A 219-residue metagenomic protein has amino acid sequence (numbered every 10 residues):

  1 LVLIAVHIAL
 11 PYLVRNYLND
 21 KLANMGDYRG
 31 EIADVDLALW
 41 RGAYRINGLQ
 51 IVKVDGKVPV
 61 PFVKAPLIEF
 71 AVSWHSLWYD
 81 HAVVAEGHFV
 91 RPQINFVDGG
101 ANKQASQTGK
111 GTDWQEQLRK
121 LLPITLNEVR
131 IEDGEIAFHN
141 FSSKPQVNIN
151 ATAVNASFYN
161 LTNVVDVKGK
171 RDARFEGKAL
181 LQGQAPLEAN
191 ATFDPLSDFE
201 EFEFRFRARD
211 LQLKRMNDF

Functional and structural regions predicted by a protein language model:
L1-D27: N-terminal type II signal-anchor transmembrane helix that functions as the membrane-insertion/stop-transfer segment
L10-V14, L18, K64, A208 (+1 more regions): Short amphipathic alpha-helical segments
N24, L67, G109-R215: Elongated, acidic membrane-bridging lipid-handling scaffolds and related periplasm/extracellular "bridge/tunnel" systems
Y28, P59, G183-A185: Short acidic/polar mixed-charge low-complexity motifs
E31-A33: Short beta-strand elements
D36-A101, Q115-A137: Flexible beta-edge/linker motif
A101-G109: Flexible, surface-exposed loop regions and adjacent strand-edge segments of Gram-negative outer-membrane beta-barrel
N217-F219: Short, intrinsically disordered, charge-balanced linker/junction segments flanking boundaries in proteins
